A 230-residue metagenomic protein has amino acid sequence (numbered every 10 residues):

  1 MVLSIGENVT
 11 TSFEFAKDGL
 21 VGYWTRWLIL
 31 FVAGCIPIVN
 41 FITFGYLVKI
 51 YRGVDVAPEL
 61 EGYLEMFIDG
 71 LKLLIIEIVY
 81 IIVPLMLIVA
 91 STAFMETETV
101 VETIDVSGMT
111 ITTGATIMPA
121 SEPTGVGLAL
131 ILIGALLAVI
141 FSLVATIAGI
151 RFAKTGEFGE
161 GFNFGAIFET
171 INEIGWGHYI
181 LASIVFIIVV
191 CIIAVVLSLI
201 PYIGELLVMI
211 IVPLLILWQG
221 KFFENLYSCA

Functional and structural regions predicted by a protein language model:
M1-V2, T10, P84-S142, V190-I216: Membrane-helix interface segments in multi-pass membrane proteins
L3-G34, L60-M86, L143-A194, K221 (+1 more regions): Interfacial aromatic "cap" segments that immediately flank transmembrane helices in multipass membrane proteins
F31-R52, S121-G161, V195-A230: Selective recognition of hydrophobic, aromatic-rich stretches within alpha-helical transmembrane segments of polytopic
V39-E98, D105, T113-G127: Selected alpha-helical membrane-embedding segments in polytopic membrane proteins
